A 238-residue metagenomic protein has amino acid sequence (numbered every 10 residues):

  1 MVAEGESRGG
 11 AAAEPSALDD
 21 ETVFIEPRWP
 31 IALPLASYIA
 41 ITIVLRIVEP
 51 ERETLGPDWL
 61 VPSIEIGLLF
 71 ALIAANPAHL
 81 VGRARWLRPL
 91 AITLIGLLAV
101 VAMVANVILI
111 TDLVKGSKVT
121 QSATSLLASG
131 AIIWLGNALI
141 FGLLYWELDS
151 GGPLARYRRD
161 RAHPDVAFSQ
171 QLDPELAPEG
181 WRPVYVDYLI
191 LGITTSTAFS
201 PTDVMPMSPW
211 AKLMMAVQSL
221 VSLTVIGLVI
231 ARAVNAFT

Functional and structural regions predicted by a protein language model:
M1-F24: Short, Lys/Arg-rich, polar N-terminal cytosolic tail immediately upstream of the first transmembrane signal-anchor
E21-P34: N-terminal membrane topogenic signal
L45-D58: Short, hydrophobic transmembrane alpha-helix segments
G56-F70: Structural signature of hydrophobic alpha-helical transmembrane segments
F70-S117, S122: Cytosolic-side membrane-entry/anchor segment at the start of a transmembrane helix
K115-L154: Pore-domain transmembrane helices of cation channels
S150-D203: Membrane-proximal soluble regions of multi-pass membrane proteins
R182-T238: Pore domain of cation channels
